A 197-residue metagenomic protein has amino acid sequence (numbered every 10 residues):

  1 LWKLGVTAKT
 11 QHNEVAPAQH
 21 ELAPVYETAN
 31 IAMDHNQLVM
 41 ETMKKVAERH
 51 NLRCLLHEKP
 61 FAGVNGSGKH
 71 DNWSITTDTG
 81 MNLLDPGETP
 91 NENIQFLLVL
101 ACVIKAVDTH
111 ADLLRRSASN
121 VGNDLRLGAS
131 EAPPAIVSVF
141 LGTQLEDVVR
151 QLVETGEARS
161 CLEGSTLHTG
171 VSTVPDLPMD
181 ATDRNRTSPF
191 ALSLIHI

Functional and structural regions predicted by a protein language model:
L1-A8: Carboxylate/His-rich catalytic cores and anion/metal-binding grooves
G5, G66-G68: Glycine-centered flexibility sites
V15-A16, H20-M33, Q37-E41, K45-H50 (+3 more regions): Loop-rich catalytic cores of soluble enzymes, especially ATP-dependent carboxylate-amine ligases and other
P189-F190: Long, compositionally biased intrinsically disordered regions
I195-I197: Conserved small/polar residues in nucleotide/adenosyl-binding loops
